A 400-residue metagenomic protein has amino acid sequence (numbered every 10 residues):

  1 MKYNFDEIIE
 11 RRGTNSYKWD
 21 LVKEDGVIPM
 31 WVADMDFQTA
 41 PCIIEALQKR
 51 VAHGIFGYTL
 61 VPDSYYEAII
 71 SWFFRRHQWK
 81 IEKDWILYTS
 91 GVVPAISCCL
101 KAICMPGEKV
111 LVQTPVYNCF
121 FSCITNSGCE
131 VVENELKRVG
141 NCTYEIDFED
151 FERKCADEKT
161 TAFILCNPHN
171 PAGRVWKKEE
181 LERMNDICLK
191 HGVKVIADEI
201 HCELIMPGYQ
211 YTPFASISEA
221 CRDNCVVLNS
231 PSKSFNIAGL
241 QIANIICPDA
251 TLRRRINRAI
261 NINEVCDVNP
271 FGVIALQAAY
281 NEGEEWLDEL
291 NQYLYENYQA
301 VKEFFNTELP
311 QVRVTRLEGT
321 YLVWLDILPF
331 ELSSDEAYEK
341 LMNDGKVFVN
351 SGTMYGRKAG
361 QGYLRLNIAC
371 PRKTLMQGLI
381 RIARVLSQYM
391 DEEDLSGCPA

Functional and structural regions predicted by a protein language model:
K2-G91, C98, A279-E282, Q388-Y389 (+1 more regions): N-terminal small-domain helix-loop-helix segment of the aminotransferase-like
E45, E219-Y295, E303, R384-L386 (+1 more regions): Conserved core segment of the aminotransferase class I/II
A102-I124: Conserved PLP-anchoring active-site segment centered on the Schiff-base-forming lysine
N126-V132: A short helix-loop-beta submotif of the ANL/AMP-binding
S127, E158, K190-H191, C221 (+2 more regions): Helix C-cap/helix->beta junction micro-motif
K137-Y209: Active-site phosphate-binding strand-loop segment of PLP-dependent enzymes
V273, Q277, Y293-K302, V314-I327: Conserved glycine-rich beta-strand-loop-beta hairpin in the small C-terminal domain of fold type I
E331-S333, K340-F348, Y355-A400: PLP-dependent enzyme catalytic core of the Aspartate aminotransferase-like
